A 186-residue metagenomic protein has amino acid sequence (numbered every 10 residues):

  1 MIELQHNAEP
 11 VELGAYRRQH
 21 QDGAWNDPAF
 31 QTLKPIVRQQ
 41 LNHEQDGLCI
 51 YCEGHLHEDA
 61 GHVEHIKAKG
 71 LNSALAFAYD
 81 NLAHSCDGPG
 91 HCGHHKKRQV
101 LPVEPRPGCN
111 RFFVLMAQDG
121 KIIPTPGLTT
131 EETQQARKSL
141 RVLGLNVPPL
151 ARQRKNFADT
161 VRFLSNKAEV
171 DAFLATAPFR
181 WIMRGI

Functional and structural regions predicted by a protein language model:
I2-L4, A8, R98-L115, K167-A175 (+1 more regions): A broadly tuned preference for mixed-charge, low-complexity surface segments
I2-L48, N72-F77: Short, charged surface segments at domain edges that flank catalytic/cofactor-binding sites
Y16-Q19, Q40, E44, S85 (+4 more regions): Residues that form generic nucleotide/phosphate-binding pockets
G47, D59, Q118-G120: Beta-strand-connecting loop/turn residues
Y51-G90, R111: Histidine-centered nuclease catalytic patch
N72-D80, G90-T125: Polybasic, low-complexity binding patches
T130-I186: C-terminal, charged low-complexity interaction regions
